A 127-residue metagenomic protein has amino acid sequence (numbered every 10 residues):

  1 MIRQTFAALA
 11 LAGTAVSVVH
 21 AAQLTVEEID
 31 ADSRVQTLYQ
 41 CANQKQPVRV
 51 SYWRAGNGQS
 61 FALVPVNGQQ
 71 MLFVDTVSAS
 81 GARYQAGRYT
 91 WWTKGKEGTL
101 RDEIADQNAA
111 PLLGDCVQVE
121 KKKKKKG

Functional and structural regions predicted by a protein language model:
M1-L9: Bacterial N-terminal signal peptides that target proteins for export
F6, Q44, Y89: Residue-level marker of positions within ordered structural domains that often coincide with functionally constrained
A8-V16: Bacterial N-terminal signal peptides
T14, P47, F61, W92 (+1 more regions): Amphipathic alpha-helical interaction segments
S17-A21: Sec/Tat signal peptide C-region and signal peptidase I cleavage site
A22-L72, D106, L113-K126: N-terminal secretory signal peptides
V66-A105: Mid-chain, structured segments of secreted extracytoplasmic proteins
